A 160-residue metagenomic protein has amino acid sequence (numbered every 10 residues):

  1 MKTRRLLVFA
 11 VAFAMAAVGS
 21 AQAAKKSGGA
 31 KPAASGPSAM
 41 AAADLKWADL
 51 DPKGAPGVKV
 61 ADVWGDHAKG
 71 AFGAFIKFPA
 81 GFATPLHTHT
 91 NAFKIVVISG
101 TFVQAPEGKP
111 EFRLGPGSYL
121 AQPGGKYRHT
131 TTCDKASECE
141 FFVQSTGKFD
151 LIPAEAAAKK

Functional and structural regions predicted by a protein language model:
M1-F9: Bacterial N-terminal signal peptides that target proteins for export
V8-A17: Bacterial N-terminal signal peptides
V18-Q22: Sec/Tat signal peptide C-region and signal peptidase I cleavage site
A23-F72, A156-K160: A short, N-terminal "cap"/entry segment at the start of jelly-roll beta-barrel domains of the cupin/DSBH fold
H67-A68, E107-K126: Short acidic-glycine-tyrosine-enriched beta hairpin
P79-F82, H89-G108: Glycine- and acidic-residue-biased ligand/ion/polar-headgroup-sensing regions
T84-L86, V103-A105, R128-K135: Short beta-strand His + acidic residue motifs that chelate non-heme Fe in jelly-roll/DSBH and cupin folds
G124-F149: Ligand-binding loop in jelly-roll beta-barrel domains
